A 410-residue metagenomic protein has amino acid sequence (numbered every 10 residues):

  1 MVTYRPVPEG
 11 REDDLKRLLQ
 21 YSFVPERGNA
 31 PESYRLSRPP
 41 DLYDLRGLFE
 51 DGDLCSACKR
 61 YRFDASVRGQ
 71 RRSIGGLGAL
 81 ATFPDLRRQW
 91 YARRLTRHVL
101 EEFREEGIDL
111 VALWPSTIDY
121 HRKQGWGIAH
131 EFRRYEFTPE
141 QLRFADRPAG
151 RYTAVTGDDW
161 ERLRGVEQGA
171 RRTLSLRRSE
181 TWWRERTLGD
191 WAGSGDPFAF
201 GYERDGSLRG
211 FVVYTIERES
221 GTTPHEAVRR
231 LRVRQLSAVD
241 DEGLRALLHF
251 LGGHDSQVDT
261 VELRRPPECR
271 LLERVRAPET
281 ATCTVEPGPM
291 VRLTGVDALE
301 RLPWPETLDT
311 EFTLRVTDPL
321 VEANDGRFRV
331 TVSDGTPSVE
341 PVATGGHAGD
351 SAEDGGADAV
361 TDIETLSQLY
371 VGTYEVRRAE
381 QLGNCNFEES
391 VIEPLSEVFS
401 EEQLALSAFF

Functional and structural regions predicted by a protein language model:
M1-A57, Q70-G76, L142-W182: Short amphipathic alpha-helix that is part of the acyltransferase structural core
V2-R5, E9-E12, A154-F410: Intrinsically disordered, low-complexity, positively biased terminal segments
G47, D53-F63, G76, A81 (+2 more regions): Conserved beta-strand in the GNAT
A65-G76, R87, E219-R232: A conserved beta-turn-beta hairpin within the catalytic core of GNAT-like acetyltransferases that forms part
L86-L95, E242-A246: Conserved acetyl-CoA pyrophosphate-binding loop and the N-cap/start of the following alpha-helix in GNAT-like
F103-P115, S256-P266: Conserved GNAT acetyl-CoA-binding A-motif
G107-D109, P115-R133, E268-T284: Conserved active-site alpha-helix within GNAT-family acetyltransferase domains
H130-D146: Aromatic-anchored glycine-rich loop motif in surface-exposed flexible loops
